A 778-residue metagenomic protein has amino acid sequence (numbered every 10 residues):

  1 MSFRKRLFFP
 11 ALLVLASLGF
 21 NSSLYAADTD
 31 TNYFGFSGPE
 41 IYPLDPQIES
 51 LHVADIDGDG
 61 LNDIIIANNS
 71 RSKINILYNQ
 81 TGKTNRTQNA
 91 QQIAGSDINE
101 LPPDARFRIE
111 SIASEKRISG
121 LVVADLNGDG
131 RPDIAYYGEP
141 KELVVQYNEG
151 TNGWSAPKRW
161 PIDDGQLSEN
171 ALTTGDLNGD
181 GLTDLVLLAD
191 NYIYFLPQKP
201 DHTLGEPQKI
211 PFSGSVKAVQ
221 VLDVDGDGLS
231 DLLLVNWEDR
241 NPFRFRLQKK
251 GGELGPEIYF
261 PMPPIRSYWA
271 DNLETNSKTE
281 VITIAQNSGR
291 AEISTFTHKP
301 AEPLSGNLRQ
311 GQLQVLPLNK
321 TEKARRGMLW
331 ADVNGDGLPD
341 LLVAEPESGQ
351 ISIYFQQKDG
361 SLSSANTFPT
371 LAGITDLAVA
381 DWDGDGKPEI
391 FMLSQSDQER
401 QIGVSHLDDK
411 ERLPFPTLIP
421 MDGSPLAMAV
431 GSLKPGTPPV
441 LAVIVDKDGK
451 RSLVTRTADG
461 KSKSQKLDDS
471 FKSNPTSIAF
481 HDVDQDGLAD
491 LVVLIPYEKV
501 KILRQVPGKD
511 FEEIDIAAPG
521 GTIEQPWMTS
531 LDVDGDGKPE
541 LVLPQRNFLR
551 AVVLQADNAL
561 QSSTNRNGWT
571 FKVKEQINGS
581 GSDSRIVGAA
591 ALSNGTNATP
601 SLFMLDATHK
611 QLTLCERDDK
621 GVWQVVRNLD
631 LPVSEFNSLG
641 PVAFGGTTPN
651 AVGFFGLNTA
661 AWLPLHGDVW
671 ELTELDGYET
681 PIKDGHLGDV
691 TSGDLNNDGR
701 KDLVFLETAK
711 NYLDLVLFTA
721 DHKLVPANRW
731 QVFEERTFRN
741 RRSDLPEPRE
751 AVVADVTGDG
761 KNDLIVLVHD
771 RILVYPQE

Functional and structural regions predicted by a protein language model:
M1-K5: N-terminal secretory signal peptides that target proteins for export/translocation
F8-P10, A589: General helical structural elements
P10-N21: Bacterial N-terminal signal peptides
L24-E778: Beta-propeller-forming repeat regions
